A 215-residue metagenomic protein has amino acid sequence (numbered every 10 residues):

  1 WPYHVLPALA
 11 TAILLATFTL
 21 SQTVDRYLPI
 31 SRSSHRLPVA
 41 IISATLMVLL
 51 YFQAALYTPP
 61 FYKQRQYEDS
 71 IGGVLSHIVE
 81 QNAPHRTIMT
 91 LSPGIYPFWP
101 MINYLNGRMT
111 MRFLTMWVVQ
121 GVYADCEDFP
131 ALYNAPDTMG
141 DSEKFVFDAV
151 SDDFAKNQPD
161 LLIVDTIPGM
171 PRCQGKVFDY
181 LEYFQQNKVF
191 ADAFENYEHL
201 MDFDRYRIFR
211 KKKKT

Functional and structural regions predicted by a protein language model:
W1-P29: Hydrophobic/aromatic-rich transmembrane helices and adjacent perimembrane loops
S21-A54: Signature aromatic-anchored transmembrane alpha helix within multi-pass, membrane-resident enzymes that catalyze glycan
Q22, K214-T215: Short, charged low-complexity linker/loop segments at the C-terminal edge of domains
I42-K214: Extracytoplasmic
